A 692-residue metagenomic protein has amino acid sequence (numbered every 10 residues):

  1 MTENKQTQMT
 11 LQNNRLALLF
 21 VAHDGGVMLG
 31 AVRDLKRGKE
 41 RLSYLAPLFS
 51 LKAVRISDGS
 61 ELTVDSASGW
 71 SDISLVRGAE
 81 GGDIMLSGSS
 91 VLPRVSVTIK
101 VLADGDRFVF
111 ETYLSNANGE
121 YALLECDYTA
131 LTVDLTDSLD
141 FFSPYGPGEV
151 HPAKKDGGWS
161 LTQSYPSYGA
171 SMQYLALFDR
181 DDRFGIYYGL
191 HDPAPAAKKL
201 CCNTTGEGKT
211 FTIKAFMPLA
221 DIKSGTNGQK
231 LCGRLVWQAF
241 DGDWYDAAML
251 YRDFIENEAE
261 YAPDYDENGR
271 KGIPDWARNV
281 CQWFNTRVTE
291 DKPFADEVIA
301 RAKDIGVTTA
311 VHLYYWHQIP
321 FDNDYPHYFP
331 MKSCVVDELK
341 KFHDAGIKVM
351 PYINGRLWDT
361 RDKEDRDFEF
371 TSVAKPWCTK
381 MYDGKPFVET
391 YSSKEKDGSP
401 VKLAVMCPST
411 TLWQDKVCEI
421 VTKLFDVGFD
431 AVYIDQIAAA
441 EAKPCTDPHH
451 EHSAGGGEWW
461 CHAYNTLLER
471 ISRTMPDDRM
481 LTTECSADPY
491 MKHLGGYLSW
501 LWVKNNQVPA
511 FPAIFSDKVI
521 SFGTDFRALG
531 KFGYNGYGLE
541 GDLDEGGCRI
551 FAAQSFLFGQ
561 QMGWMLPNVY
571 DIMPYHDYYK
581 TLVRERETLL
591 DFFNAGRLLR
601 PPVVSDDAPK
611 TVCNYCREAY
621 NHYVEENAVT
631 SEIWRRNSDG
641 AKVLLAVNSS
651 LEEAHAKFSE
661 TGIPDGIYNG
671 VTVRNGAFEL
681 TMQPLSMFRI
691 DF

Functional and structural regions predicted by a protein language model:
N4-Q12, L16, G30-V91, V95-G206 (+1 more regions): Polysaccharide-binding surfaces and accessory modules of carbohydrate-active proteins
T10-Q12, V91, A117, T129 (+2 more regions): Beta-strand-rich recognition/accessory modules
R15, T112, N227-G228, F342 (+4 more regions): Conserved, mostly hydrophobic/aromatic
F216, G228-C232, A463-V671, E679-M682 (+1 more regions): Active-site-proximal substrate-binding groove within the catalytic cores of carbohydrate-active enzymes
V280-M381, L412-K416, W459-E469: Aromatic- and glycine-enriched glycan-recognition loops and surfaces that form the carbohydrate-binding subsites
V307-T308, F429-D430, Q560: A structural motif
C334, K340, P351-V427, K504 (+1 more regions): Active-site-adjacent "subsite" loops/lids of carbohydrate-active enzymes
V405-Y497, N506: Active-site neighborhood of glycoside hydrolase catalytic domains
